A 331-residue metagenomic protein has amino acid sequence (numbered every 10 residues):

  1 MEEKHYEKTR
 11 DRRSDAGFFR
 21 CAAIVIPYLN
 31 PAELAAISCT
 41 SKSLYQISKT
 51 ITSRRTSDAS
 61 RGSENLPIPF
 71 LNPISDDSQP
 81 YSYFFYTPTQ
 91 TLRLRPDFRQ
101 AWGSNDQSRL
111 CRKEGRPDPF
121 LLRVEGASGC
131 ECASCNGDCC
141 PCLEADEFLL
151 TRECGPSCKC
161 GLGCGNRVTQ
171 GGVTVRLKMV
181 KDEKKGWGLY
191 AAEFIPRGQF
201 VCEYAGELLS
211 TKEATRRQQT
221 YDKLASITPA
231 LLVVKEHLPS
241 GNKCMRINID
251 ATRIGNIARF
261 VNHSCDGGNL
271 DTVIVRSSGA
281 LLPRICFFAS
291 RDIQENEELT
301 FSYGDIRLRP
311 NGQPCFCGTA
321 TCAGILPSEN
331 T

Functional and structural regions predicted by a protein language model:
M1-D118: Skp1-binding F-box subdomain of Cullin-RING ligase substrate receptors
E7-F18, P27-I37, E125, E147 (+8 more regions): Amphipathic alpha-helical protein-protein interaction segments
T9-R12, N30-A32, G115-P119, D138-C142 (+7 more regions): Eukaryotic intrinsically disordered and solvent-exposed regulatory patches
L34-S38, I47-K49, S53-S57, C140-E144 (+8 more regions): Intrinsically disordered, low-complexity regions enriched in proline, serine, glycine and charged residues
K113-V173, L299-T300, D305-R307, G312-T331: Cys/His-rich Zn2+-coordinating "finger/knuckle" modules used by eukaryotic regulatory proteins
R167-R276, L281: Catalytic cores of histone-lysine modification enzymes
I195-V201, I293-T300: Generic structural signal for buried aliphatic residues
